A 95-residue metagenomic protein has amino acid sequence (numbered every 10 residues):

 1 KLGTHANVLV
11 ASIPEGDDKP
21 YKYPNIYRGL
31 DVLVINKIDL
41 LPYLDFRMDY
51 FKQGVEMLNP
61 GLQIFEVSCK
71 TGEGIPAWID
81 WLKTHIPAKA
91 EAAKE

Functional and structural regions predicted by a protein language model:
K1, D18-Y21, Y43-R47: Conserved ATPase-coupling elements of RecA-like P-loop NTPase cores
K1-P14, P24-I35: Inter-motif core of Ras-like GTPase G domains
E15-D18, T71-G72: Short acidic loop-to-helix transition motifs that present clustered carboxylates
Y21-P24, G54-V55: Short, flexible, glycine/charge-rich loop motifs used to bind or transfer phosphoryl groups or to couple energy/partner
V32, D39-E95: Canonical P-loop GTPase G-domain recognition
